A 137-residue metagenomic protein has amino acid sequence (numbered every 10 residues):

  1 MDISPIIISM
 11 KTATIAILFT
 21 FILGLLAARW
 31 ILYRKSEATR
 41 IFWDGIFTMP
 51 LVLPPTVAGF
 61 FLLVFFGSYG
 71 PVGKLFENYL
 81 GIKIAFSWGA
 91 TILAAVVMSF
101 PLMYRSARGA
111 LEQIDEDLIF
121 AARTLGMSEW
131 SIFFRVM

Functional and structural regions predicted by a protein language model:
M1-E112, V136-M137: Membrane-water interface segments at the C-terminal ends of transmembrane alpha-helices in multi-pass inner-membrane
L118: Helix-turn-helix DNA-binding elements, focusing on the entry/boundary residues of the two helices that contact DNA
A122: The alpha-helix within a helix-turn-helix
L125-G126: Glycine/proline-centered hinge or cleavage motifs at structural transition points of membrane proteins
